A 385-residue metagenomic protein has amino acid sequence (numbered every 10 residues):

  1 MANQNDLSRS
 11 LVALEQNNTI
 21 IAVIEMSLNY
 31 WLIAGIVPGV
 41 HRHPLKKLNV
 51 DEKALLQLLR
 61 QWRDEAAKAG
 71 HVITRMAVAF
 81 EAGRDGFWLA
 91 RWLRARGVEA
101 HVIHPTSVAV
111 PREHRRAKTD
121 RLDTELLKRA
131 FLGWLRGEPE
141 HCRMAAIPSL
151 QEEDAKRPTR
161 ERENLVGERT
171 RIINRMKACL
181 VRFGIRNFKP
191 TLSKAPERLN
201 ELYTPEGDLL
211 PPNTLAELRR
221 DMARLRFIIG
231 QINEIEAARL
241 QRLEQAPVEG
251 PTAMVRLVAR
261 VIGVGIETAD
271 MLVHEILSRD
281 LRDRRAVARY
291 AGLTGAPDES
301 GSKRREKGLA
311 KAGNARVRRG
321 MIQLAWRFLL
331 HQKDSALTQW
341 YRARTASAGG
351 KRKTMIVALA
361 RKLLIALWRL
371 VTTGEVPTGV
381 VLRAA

Functional and structural regions predicted by a protein language model:
M1-A385: A detector of single, family-specific signature residues that are central to catalytic or substrate-handling motifs
